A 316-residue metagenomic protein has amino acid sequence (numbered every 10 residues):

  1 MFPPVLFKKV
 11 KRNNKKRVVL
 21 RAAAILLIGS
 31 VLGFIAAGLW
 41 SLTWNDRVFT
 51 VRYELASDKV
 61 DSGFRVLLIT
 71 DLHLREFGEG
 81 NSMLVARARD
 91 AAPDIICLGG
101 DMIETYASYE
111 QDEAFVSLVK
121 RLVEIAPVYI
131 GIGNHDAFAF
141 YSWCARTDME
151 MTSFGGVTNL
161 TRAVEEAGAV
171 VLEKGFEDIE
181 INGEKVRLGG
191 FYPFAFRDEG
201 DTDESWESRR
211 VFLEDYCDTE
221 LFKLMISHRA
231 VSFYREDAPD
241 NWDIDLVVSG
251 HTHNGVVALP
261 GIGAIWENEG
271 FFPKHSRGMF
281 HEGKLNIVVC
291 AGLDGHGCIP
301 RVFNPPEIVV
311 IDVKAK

Functional and structural regions predicted by a protein language model:
M1-V60: N-terminal membrane-anchoring alpha-helices
N45-G78, D215-Y216, L221-L224: Mobile, glycine- and charge-enriched loop segments and immediately flanking short secondary-structure elements within
A56-L67, A169-V170, F176-L188, D218-F222 (+2 more regions): Beta-strand-turn-beta hairpins that frame and shape the catalytic cleft of phosphate-ester-processing enzymes
S62-V170: Membrane-embedded segments
L68-T70, I95-D101, P127-N134, L172-G175 (+3 more regions): Active-site neighborhood of phospho(di)ester-bond hydrolases with catalytic His/Asp-centered motifs
H73-L74, M102-T105, N134-F138, E177-I179 (+4 more regions): Solvent-exposed loop/turn segments at secondary-structure junctions within structured extracellular/periplasmic domains
W143-A169, I181-K223, F233-Y234, P239 (+1 more regions): Binuclear metal-dependent hydrolase catalytic cores centered on His/Asp/Glu-rich metal-binding motifs
A230-V309: Conserved beta-sheet core of the metallophosphoesterase superfamily
